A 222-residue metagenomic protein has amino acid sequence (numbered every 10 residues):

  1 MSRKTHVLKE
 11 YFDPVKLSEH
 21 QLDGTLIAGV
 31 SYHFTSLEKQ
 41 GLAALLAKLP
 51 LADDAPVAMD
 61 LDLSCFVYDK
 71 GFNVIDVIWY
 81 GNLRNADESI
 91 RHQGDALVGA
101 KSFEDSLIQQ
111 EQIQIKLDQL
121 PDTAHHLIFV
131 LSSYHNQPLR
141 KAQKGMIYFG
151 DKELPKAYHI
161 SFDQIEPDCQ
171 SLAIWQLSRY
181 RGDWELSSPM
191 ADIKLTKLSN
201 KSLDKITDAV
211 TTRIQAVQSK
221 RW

Functional and structural regions predicted by a protein language model:
M1-W222: Intrinsic-disorder/low-complexity signal
